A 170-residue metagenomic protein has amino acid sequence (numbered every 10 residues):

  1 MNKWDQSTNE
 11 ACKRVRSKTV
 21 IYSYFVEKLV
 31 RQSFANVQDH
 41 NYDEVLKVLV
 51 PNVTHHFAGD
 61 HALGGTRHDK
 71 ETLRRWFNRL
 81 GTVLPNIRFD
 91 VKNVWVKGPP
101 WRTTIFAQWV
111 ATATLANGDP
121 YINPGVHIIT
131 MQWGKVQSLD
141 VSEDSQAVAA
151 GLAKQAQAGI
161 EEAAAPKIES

Functional and structural regions predicted by a protein language model:
N2-S170: C-terminal and inter-domain tail/linker signature
